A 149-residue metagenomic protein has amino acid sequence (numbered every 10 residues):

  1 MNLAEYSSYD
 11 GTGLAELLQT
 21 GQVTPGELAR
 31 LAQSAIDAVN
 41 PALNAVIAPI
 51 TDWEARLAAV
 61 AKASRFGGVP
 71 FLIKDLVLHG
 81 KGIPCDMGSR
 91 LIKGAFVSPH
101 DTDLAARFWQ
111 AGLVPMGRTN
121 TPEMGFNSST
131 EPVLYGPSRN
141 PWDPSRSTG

Functional and structural regions predicted by a protein language model:
M1-V97, M124-N127: Short, well-ordered alpha-helical
G67-G149: Short glycine/serine-rich loop/turn segments
